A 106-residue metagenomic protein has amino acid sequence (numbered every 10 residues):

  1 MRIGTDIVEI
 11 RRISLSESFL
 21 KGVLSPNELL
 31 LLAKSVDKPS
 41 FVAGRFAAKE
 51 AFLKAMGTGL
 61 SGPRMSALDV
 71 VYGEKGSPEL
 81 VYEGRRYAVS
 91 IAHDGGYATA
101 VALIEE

Functional and structural regions predicted by a protein language model:
M1-E106: Core catalytic alpha/beta fold that binds nucleotide/phospho-ligands
